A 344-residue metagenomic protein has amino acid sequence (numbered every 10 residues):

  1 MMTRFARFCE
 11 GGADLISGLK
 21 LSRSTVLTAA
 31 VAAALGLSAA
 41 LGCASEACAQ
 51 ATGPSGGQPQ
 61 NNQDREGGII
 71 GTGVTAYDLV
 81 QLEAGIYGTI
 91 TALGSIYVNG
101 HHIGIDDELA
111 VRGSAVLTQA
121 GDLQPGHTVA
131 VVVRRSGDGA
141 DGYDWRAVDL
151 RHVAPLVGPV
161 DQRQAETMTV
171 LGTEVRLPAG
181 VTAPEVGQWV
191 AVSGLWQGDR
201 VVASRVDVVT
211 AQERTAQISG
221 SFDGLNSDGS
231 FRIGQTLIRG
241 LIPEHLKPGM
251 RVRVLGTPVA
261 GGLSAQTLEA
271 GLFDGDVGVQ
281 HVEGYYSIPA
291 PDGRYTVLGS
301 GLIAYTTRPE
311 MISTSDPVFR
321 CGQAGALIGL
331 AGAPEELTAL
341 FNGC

Functional and structural regions predicted by a protein language model:
M2-G12, I16-T28, A32, G36-I105 (+1 more regions): Short, flexible, surface-exposed loop segments at domain boundaries
